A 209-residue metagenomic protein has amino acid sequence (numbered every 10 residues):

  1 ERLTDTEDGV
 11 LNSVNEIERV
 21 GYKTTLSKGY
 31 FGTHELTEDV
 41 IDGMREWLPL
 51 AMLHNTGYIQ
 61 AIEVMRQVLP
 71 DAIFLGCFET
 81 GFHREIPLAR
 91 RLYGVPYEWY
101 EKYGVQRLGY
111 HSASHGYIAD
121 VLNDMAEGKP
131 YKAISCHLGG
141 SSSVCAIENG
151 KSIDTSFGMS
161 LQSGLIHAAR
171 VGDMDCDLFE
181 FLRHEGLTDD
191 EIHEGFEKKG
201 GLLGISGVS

Functional and structural regions predicted by a protein language model:
E1-E18, A61: Conserved active-site "lid/cap" helical segment
T4-D8, I62, R66, A119-N123: Generic structural signal for well-ordered alpha-helical scaffold segments
V10-N55, A72-L75, G81-L92: Short beta-strand-loop/turn "lid" adjacent to the catalytic site in phosphate-handling enzymes
E16, E38, Y58-Q60, V68-D71 (+2 more regions): Non-transmembrane, aqueous-exposed alpha-helical and coiled segments at domain scale
G43-A61, K102-G116: A gly/proline- and charged-residue-enriched helix-loop-helix capping module
F82-H184: Glycine-rich phosphate-binding loop of actin/hexokinase-like ATP-binding domains
H184-S209: A mobile "lid/hinge" subdomain adjacent to the ATP/sugar-phosphate binding pocket shared across diverse ATP-dependent
